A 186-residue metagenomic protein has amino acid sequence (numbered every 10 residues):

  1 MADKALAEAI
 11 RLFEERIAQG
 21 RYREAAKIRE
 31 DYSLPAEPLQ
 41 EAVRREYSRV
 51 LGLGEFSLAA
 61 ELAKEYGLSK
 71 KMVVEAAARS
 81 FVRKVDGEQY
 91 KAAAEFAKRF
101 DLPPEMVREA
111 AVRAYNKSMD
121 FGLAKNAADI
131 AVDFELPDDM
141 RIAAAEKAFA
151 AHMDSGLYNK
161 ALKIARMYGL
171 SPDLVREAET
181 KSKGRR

Functional and structural regions predicted by a protein language model:
M1-R186: Extended alpha-helical solenoid/arm regions of large eukaryotic scaffolding proteins
